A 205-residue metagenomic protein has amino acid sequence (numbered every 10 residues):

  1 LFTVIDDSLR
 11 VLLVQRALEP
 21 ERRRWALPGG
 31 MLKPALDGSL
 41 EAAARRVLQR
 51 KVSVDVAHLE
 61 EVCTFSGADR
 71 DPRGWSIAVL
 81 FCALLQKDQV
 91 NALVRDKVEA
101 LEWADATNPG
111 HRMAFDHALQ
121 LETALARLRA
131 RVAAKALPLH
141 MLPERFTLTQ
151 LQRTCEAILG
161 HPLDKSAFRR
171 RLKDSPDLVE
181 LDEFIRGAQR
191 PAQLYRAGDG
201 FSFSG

Functional and structural regions predicted by a protein language model:
L1-A26: N-terminal strand-loop-strand
F2, L84-Q86, G198: Solvent-exposed residues in well-ordered beta-strands and their adjoining turns, especially edge/terminal strands
A26-G38, H140-M141: Short histidine-centered catalytic/ligand-binding loop motif
P34, L40-A92, K97, T107 (+2 more regions): Active-site segment of metal-dependent pyrophosphate-handling enzymes, primarily the Nudix hydrolase catalytic core
L80-A83, A92-V132, M141-T149, T154 (+1 more regions): NUDIX/MutT-family hydrolases
R153-P162: Short helix-coil junctions and helix-kink-helix linkers
P176-G205: Long, intrinsically disordered, low-complexity Ser/Thr/Pro-rich regulatory/activation regions of nuclear proteins
